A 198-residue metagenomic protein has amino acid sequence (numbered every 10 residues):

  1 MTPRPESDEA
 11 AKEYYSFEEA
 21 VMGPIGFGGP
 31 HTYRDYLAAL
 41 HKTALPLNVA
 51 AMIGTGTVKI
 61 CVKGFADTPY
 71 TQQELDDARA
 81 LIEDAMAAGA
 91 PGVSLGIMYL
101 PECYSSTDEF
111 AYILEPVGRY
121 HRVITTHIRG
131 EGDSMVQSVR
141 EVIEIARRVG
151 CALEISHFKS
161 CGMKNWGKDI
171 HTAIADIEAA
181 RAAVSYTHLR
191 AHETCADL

Functional and structural regions predicted by a protein language model:
M1-P91, R190: Divalent-metal coordination cores built from histidine and acidic residues
T2-K12, I60-A66, T107, V136-R140 (+2 more regions): Short acidic, glycine/serine/threonine-rich loops at helix termini
T55, C195-D197: A very general structural signal that marks isolated residues within well-ordered alpha-helical segments
E83-S185: Functional cores that coordinate and move charged inorganic groups
T187, A191-T194: Conserved small/polar residues in nucleotide/adenosyl-binding loops
